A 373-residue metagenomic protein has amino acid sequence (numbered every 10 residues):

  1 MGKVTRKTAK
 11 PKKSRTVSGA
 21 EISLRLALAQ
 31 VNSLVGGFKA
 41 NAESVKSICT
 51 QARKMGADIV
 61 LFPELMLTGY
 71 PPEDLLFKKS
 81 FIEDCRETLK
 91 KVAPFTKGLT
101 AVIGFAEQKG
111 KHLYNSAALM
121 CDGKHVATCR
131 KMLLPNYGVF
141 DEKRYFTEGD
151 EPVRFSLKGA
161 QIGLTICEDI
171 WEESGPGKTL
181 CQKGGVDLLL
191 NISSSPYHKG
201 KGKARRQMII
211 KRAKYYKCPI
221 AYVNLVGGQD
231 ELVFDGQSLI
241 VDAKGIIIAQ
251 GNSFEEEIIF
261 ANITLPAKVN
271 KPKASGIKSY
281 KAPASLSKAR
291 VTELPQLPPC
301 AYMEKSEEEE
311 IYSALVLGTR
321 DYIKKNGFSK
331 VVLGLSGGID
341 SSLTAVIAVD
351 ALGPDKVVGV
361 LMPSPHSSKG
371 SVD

Functional and structural regions predicted by a protein language model:
M1-G334, A345-K356: Enzyme catalytic cores with a strong preference for nitrogen-chemistry domains
G337-G338: Walker A/P-loop nucleotide-binding motif
S341: Catalytic nucleophile loop
V358-M362: Short beta-alpha connecting loops at secondary-structure transitions that line or flank enzyme active sites
S364-D373: ATP-dependent adenylate-handling ligase core
